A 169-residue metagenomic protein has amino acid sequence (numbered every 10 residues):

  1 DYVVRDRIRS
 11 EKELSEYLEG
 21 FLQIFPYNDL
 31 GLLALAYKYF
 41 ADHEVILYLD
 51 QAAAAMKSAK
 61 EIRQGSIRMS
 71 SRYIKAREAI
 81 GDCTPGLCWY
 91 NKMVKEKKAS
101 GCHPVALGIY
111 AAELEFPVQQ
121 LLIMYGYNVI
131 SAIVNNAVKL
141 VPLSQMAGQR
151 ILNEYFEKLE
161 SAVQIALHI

Functional and structural regions predicted by a protein language model:
D1-E44: Glycine/small-residue-rich interface belts in oligomeric ring/scaffold proteins and their assembly partners
D1-V3, L18, A34, I74 (+2 more regions): Amphipathic alpha-helical segments within well-ordered protein domains
V3-K12, I80, T84, E113-L121 (+1 more regions): Inter-helical turn/loop segments and adjacent helix faces that build the functional surface of alpha-helical bundle
E13, G81, W89-Y90, K98 (+3 more regions): N-terminal nucleophile
I24-F25, L32, K38-A41, E61-G65 (+6 more regions): Short, contiguous, pocket-lining structural segments that sit at or immediately flank catalytic/ligand-binding sites
L30, A41-L114: Internal, conserved structured core segments that host functional sites
M93-P142: A contiguous pocket-lining binding segment that forms or flanks enzyme active sites
N128-I169: C-terminal auxiliary extensions adjacent to catalytic cores
